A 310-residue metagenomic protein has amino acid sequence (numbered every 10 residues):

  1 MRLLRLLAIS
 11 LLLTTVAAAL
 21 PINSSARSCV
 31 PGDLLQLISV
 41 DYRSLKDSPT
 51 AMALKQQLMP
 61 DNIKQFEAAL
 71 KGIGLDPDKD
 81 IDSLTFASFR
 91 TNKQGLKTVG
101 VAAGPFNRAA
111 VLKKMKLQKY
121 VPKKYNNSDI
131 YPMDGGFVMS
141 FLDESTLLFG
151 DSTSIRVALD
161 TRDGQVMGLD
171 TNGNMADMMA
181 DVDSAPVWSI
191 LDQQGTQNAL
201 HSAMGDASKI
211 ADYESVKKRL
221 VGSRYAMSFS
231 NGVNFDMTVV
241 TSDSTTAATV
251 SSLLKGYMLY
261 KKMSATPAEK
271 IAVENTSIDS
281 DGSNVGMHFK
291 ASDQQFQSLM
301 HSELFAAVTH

Functional and structural regions predicted by a protein language model:
M1-R5: Positively charged n-region of N-terminal signal peptides that target proteins for export
L7-T15: Bacterial N-terminal signal peptides
A19-P132, M175-S215, S252-N275, N284-G286 (+2 more regions): Structural boundary/hinge residues at secondary-structure and domain interfaces
I38, M133-D163, G232, S277-F296: A short, solvent-exposed beta-edge/loop patch
S83-F89, G135-F141, S223-M227: Short, surface-exposed beta-strand/loop micro-motifs that present aromatic residues
G95-K97, F106, N126, S140-L147 (+1 more regions): Short, solvent-exposed coil/turn segments at beta-strand boundaries
V138-L200: A conserved glycine-rich beta-strand in the N-terminal activation segment of trypsin-fold
K218-T245: Internal helical hairpin/lid segments
